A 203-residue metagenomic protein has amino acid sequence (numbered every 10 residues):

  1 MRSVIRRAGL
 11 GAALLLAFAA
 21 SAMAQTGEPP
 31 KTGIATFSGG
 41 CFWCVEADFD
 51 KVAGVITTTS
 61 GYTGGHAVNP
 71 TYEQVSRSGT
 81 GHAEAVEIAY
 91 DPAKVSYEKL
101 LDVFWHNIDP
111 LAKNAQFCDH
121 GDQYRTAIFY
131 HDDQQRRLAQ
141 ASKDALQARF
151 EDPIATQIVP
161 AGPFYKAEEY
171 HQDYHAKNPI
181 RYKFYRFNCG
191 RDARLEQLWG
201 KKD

Functional and structural regions predicted by a protein language model:
R2-S3, S21-D203: Flexible coil/turn and secondary-structure edge motifs
G9-S21: Bacterial N-terminal signal peptides
